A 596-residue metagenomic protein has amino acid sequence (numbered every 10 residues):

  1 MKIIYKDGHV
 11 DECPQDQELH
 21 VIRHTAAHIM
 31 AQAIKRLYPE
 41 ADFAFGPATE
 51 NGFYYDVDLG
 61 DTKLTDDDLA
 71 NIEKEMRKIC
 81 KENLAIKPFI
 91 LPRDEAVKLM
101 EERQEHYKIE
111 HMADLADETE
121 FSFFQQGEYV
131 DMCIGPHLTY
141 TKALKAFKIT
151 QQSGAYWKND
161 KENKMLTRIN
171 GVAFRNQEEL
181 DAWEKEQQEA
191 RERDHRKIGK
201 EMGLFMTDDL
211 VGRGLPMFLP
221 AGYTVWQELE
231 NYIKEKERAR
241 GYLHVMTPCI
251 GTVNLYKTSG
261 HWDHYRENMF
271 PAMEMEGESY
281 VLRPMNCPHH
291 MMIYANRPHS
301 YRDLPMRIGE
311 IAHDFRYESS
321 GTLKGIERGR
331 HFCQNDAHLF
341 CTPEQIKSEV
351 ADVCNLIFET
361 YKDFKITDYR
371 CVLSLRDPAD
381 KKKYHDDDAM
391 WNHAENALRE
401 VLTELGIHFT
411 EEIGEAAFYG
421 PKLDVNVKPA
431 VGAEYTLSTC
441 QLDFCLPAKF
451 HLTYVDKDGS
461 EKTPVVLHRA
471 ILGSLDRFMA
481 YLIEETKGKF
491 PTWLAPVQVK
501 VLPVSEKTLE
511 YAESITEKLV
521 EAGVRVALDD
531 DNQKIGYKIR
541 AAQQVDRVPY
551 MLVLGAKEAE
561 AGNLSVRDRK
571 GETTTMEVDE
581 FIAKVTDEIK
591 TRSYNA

Functional and structural regions predicted by a protein language model:
M1-D42, E50, D56-A596: NTP/phosphate- and nucleic-acid-binding module
F45: Conserved P-loop NTP-binding catalytic core
